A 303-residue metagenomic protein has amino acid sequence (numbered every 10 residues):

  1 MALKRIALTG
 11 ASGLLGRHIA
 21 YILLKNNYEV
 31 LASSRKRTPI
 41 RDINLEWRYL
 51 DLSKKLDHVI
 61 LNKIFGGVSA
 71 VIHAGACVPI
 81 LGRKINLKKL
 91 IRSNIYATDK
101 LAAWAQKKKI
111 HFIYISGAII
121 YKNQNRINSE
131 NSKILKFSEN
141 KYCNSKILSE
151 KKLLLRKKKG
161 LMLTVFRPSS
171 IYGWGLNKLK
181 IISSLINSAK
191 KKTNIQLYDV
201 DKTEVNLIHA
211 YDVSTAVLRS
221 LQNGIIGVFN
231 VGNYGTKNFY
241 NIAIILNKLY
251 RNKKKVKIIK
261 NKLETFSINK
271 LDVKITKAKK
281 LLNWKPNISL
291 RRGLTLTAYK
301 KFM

Functional and structural regions predicted by a protein language model:
R5-N26: N-terminal Rossmann NAD(P)H-binding glycine-rich loop of SDR-like oxidoreductase domains
T9, V68-A74, Y114-I115, N230: Rossmann-fold scaffold of SDR-type NAD(P)-dependent oxidoreductases
S33-T38: N-terminal Rossmann-fold cofactor-binding loop
L52-S93: NAD(P)H-binding glycine-rich loop region in Rossmannoid oxidoreductase-like domains and their noncatalytic homologs
H73, D99-K141: Conserved Rossmann-fold NAD(P)-dependent oxidoreductase catalytic core, especially the SDR/UDP-sugar
S145: Active-site helix of classical SDR
K151-V205, A210-S214, L246-L249: NAD(P)-dependent short-chain dehydrogenase/reductase
T193, L197-D201, V205-M303: C-terminal substrate-binding subdomain of Rossmann-fold SDR/epimerase-dehydratase oxidoreductases
